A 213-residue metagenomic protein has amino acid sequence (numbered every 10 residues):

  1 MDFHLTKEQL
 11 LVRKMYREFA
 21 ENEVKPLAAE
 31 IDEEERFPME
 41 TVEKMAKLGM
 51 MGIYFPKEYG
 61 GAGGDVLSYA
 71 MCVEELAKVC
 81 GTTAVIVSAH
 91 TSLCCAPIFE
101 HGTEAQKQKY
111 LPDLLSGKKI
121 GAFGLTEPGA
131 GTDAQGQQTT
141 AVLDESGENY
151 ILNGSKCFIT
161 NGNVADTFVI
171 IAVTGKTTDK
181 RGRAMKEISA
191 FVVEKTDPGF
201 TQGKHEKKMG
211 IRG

Functional and structural regions predicted by a protein language model:
M1-S88, Q108-K109, D113-S116: Amphipathic, small/basic residue-rich leader segments at the start of a protein or domain
Q9, A20, G49, P56 (+7 more regions): Buried hydrophobic positions in well-ordered alpha/beta secondary-structure cores of metabolic enzymes
V73, C95-I98, L111, V169 (+1 more regions): Conserved protein kinase catalytic domain
V85-A105, G131-A134, L143-S146: N-terminal glycine-rich flavin-associated loop
G117-L125: A short, Trp-centered hydrophobic/proline-enriched beta-strand micro-motif
G129-T132, F158-N161, R181-R183, E206-G213: Short Gly/Pro-enriched turn/cap motifs at secondary-structure boundaries
G136-Q138, T196-G213: Flexible, small-/acidic-enriched active-site or ligand-binding loops
E148-G203: A short core secondary-structure module
